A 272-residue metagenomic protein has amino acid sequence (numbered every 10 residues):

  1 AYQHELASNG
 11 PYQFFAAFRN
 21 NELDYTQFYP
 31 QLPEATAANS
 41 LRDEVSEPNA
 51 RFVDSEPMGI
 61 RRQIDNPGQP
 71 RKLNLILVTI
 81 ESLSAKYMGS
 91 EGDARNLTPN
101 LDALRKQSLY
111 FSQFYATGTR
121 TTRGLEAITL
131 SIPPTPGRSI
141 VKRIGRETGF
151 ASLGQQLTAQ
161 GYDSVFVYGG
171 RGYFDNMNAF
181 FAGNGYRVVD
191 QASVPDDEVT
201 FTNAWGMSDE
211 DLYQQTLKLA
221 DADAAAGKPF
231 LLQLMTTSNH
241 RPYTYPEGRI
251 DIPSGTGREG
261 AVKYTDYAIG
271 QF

Functional and structural regions predicted by a protein language model:
Y2-F272: Soluble catalytic regions of membrane-associated enzymes that act on cell-envelope and secretory-pathway components
